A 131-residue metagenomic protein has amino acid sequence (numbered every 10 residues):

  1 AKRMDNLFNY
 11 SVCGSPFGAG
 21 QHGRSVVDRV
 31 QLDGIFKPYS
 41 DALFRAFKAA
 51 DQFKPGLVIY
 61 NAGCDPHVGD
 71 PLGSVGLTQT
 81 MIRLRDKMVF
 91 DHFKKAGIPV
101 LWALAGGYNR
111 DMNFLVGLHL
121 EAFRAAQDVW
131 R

Functional and structural regions predicted by a protein language model:
A1-K95, L120-Q127: Conserved alpha-helical scaffold segments that buttress catalytic/binding sites
N61, P99-M112: Short acidic/histidine-rich active-site segments
N109-R131: C-terminal active-site-proximal or functional interface alpha/beta core segments in diverse enzymes
